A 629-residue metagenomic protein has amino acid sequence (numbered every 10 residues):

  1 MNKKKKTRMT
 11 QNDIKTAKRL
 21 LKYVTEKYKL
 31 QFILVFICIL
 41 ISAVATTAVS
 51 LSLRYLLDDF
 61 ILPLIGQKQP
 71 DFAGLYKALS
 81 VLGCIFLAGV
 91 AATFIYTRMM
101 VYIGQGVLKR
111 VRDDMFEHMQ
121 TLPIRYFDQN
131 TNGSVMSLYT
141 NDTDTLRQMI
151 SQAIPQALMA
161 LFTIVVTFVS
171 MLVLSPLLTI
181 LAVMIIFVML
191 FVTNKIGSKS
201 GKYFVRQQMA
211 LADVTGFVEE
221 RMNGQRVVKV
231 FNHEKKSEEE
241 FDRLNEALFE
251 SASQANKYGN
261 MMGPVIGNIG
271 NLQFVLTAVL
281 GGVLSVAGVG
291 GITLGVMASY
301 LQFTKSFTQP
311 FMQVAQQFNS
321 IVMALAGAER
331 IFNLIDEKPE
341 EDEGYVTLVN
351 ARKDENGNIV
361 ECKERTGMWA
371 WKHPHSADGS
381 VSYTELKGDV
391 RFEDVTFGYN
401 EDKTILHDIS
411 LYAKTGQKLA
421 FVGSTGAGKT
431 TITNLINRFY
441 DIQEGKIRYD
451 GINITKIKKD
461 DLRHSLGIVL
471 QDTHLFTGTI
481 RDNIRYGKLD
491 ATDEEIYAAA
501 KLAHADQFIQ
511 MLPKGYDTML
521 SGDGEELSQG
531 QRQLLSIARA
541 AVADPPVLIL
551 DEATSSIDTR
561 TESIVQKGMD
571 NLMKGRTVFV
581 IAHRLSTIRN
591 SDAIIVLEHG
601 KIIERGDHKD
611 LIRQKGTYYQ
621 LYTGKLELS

Functional and structural regions predicted by a protein language model:
M1-T46, I61-V81, Y96-M100, G104 (+9 more regions): Membrane-integrated ABC transporters
K6, T10-D13, I37-C38, A45-D58 (+14 more regions): Juxtamembrane helix-loop junctions of ABC transporter transmembrane domains
E26-K29, I124-R125, T143-I150, I154 (+6 more regions): An intracellular "coupling" helix at the cytosolic face of ABC transporter transmembrane type-1 domains
K27, Q31-V44, Q152-R206, T277-I292 (+1 more regions): Transmembrane helices of ABC transporter permease
I33, I37, Y76, S80 (+8 more regions): Internal alpha-helical transmembrane segments of multi-pass membrane proteins, especially GPCRs
L40-L51, F86-F94, L146-M149, A153-V165 (+5 more regions): Hydrophobic alpha-helical transmembrane bundles that constitute the permease/transmembrane domains of multi-pass
P63, S170-M184, Q254, Y258-E329 (+2 more regions): Helix-loop-helix
K68, A351-S629: ABC-type nucleotide-binding domain
